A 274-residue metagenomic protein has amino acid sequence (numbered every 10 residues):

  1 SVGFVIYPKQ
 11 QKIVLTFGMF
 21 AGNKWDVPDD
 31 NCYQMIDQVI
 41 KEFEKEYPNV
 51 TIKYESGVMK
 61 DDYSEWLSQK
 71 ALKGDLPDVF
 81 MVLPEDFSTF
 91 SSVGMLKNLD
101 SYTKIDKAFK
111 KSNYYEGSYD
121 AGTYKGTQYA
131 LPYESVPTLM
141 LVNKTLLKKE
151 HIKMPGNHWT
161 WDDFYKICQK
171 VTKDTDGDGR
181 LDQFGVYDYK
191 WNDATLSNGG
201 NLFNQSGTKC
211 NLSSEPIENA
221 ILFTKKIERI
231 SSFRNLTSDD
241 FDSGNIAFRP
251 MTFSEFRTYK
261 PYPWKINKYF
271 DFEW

Functional and structural regions predicted by a protein language model:
S1-T89: Conserved N-terminal structural module of periplasmic/extracytoplasmic solute-binding proteins
E42-K45, T51, W264-W274: Extracytoplasmic/periplasmic substrate-recognition and gating elements
S56-W66, W159-Y165, F233-S243: Short helix-initiation/N-cap motifs at beta->coil->alpha
V58, P84-P137: Hinge/lid segment of periplasmic solute-binding proteins
D78-M81, A247-T252: Paired acidic/hydrophobic, glycine-rich loop segments that form the ligand-binding mouth/hinge of periplasmic-binding
D100-Y114, N157, D176-G177, F184 (+2 more regions): Short, solvent-exposed loop/beta-turn-alpha elements that line the ligand-binding surface or hinge of extracytoplasmic
Y124-Y133, T138, D162-C210, I246: Extracytoplasmic/periplasmic solute-binding protein
I167-C168, S206-N235: Glycine-centered hinge/linker elements that transmit conformational signals in sensory and ligand-binding systems
